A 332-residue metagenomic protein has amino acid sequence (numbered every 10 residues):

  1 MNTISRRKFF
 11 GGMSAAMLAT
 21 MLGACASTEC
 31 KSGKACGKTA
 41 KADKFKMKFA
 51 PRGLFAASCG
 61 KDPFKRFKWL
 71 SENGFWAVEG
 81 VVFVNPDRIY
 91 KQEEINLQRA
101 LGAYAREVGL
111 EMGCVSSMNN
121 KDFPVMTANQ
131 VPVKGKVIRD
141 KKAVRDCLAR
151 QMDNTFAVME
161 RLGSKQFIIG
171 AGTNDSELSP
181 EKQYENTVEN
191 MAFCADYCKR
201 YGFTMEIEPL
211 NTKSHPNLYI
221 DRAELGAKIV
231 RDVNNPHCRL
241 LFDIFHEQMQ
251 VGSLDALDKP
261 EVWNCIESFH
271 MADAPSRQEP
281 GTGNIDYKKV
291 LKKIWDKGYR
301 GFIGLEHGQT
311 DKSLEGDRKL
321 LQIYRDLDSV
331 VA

Functional and structural regions predicted by a protein language model:
N2-T3, R7-G74, R106, I220-A332: Histidine-acidic metal/acid-base catalytic patches
M13-M21, C25, G37-K41, D122-R239 (+1 more regions): Active-site acidic/histidine proton-transfer and metal-coordination neighborhood in alpha/beta enzyme cores
F55-A57, V82-V84, M118-K121, T173-D175 (+4 more regions): Active-site-proximal loop/turn and secondary-structure-junction residues that shape catalytic pockets, frequently
P63, K91-E94, Q98, I138-R145 (+4 more regions): Flexible, glycine- and charge-enriched loops at secondary-structure boundaries
G80-G102, A171: Glycine-rich, proline-tolerant flexible connector loops at the mouths of alpha/beta enzymes
G109-S117: Glycine-rich, aromatic-flanked loop segments that form ligand/cofactor-binding clefts across common enzyme folds
